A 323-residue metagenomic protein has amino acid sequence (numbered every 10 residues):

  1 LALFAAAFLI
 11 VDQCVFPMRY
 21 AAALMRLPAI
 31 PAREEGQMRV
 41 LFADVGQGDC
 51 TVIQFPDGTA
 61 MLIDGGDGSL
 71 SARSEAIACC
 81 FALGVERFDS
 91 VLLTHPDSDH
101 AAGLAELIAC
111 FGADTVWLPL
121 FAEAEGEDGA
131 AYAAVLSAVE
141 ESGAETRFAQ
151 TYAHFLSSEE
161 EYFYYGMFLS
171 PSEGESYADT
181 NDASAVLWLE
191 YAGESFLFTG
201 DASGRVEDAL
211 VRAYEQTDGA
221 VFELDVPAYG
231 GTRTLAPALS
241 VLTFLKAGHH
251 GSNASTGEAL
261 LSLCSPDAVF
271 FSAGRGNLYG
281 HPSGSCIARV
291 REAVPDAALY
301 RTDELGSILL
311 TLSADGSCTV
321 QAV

Functional and structural regions predicted by a protein language model:
L1-V323: Non-globular, low-confidence helical/coil segments that flank catalytic cores
